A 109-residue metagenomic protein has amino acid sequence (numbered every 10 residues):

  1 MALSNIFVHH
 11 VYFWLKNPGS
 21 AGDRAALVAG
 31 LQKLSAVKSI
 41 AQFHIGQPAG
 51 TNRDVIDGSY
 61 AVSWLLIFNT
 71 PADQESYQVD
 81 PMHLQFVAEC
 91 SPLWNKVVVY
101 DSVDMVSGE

Functional and structural regions predicted by a protein language model:
M1-L65, N69-V79, S102-E109: Short S/T/G/P-rich N-terminal loop/turn motif that feeds into the first structured element of a domain
P71-P92, V97: C-terminal structural segments of small proteins and small subunits
